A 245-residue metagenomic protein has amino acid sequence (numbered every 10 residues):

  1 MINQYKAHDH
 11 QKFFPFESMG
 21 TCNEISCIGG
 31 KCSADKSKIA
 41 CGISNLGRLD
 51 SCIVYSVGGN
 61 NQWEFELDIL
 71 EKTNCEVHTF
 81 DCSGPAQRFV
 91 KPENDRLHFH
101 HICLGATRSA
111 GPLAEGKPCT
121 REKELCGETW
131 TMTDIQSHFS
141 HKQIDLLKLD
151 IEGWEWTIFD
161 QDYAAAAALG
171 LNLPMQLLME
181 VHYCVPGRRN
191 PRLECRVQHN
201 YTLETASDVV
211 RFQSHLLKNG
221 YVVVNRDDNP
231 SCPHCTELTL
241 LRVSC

Functional and structural regions predicted by a protein language model:
M1-C245: Phosphate/nucleotide-binding beta-alpha loop and adjacent structural elements of enzyme active sites
